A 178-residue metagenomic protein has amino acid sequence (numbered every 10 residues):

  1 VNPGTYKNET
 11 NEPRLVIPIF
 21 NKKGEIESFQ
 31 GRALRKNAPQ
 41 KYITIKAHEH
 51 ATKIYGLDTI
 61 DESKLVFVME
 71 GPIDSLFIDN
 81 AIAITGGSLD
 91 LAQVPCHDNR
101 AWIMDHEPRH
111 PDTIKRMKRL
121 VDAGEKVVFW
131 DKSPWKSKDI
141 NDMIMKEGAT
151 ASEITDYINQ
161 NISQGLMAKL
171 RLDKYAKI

Functional and structural regions predicted by a protein language model:
V1-N99, T113-I114: Phosphate-handling DNA/RNA-contact segment within nucleic-acid enzymes
N2-T5, P18, K23, V68 (+2 more regions): Replication-associated primase and helicase/ATPase modules
P72-I73, M104-H106: Generic secondary-structure microfeatures
